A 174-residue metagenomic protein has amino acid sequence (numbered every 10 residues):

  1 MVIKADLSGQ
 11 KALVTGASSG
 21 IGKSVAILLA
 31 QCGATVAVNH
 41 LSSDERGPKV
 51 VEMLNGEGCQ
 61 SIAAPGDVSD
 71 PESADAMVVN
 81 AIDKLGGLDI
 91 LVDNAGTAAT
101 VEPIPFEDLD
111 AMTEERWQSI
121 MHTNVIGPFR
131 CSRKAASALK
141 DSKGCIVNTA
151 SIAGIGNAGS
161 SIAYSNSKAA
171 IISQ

Functional and structural regions predicted by a protein language model:
K11, S18-S19: Conserved glycine-rich cofactor-binding loop
C32-K49: Conserved glycine-rich Rossmann-like NAD(P)H-binding loop of the short-chain dehydrogenase/reductase
D44-E45, P65-V78, E114: The beta1-alpha1 cofactor-binding region of Rossmann-like NAD(H)/NADP(H)-dependent oxidoreductases
V101-L109, T113-Q118: Substrate-binding pocket helix/loop in short-chain dehydrogenase/reductase
S132, S167: Active-site helix of classical SDR
S151: Residue(s) in the substrate-gating loop at a strand-loop-helix junction that position the organic substrate next
G156-I162: Active-site loop immediately N-terminal to the catalytic Tyr-X3-Lys motif of short-chain dehydrogenase/reductase
